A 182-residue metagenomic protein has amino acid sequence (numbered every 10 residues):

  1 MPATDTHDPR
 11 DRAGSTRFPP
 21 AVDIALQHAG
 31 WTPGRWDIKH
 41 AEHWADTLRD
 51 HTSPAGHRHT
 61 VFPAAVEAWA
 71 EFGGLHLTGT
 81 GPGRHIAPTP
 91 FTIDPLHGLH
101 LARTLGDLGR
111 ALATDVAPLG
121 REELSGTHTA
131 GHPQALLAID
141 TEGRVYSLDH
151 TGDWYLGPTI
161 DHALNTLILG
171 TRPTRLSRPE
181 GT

Functional and structural regions predicted by a protein language model:
M1-A130, S177-E180: A surface-exposed partner-binding patch
P95, D140, T159-A163: Helix N-cap / beta->alpha transition motif
A113-T114, L136-V145: Short, solvent-exposed coil/turn segments at beta-strand boundaries
G120-E122, D140, L148: Structured loops at beta-to-helix junctions and adjacent beta-edge loops in soluble globular domains
E123-G126, R144, G152-D153: Short, solvent-exposed loop/turn segments at secondary-structure junctions
T127-I139: Short, surface-exposed beta-strand/loop micro-motifs that present aromatic residues
Y146-G181: Compact, glycine/acidic-enriched structural inserts
